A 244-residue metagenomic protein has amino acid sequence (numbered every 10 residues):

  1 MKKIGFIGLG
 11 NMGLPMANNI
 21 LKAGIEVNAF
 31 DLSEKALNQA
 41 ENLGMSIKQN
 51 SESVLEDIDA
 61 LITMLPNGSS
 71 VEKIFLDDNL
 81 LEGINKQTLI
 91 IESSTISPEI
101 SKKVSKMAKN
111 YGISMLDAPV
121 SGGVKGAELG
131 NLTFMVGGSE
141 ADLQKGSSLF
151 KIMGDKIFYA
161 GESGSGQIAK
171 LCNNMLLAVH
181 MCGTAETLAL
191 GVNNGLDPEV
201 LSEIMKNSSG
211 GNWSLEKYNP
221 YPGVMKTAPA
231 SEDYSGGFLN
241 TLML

Functional and structural regions predicted by a protein language model:
M1-M64, G83, T88, V124 (+1 more regions): NAD(P)+-binding Rossmann beta1-loop-alpha1 motif at the extreme N-terminus of oxidoreductases
I4, L9, I96-N174: Rossmann-fold dinucleotide-binding core
V27, I47, S114-L116, I157 (+1 more regions): Hydrophobic beta-strand scaffold residues
S51-S114: Rossmann-fold NAD(P) dinucleotide-binding segment
S163-M175, V179-N194: Conserved anion/nucleotide-ligand pocket segment
L176, Y218-L244: Interdomain hinge/lid region at the active-site interface of Rossmann-like NAD(P)-dependent oxidoreductases
P198-S209: Small-residue-rich helix-loop
